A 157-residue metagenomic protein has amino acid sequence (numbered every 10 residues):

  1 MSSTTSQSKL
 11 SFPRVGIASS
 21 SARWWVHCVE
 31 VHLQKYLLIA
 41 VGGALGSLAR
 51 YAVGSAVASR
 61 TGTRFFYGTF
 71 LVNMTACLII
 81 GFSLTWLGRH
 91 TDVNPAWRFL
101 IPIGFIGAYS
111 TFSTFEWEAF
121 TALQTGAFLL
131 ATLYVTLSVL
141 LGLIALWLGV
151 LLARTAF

Functional and structural regions predicted by a protein language model:
T4-F157: Membrane-interface helix-loop junctions in multi-pass transporters/channels
